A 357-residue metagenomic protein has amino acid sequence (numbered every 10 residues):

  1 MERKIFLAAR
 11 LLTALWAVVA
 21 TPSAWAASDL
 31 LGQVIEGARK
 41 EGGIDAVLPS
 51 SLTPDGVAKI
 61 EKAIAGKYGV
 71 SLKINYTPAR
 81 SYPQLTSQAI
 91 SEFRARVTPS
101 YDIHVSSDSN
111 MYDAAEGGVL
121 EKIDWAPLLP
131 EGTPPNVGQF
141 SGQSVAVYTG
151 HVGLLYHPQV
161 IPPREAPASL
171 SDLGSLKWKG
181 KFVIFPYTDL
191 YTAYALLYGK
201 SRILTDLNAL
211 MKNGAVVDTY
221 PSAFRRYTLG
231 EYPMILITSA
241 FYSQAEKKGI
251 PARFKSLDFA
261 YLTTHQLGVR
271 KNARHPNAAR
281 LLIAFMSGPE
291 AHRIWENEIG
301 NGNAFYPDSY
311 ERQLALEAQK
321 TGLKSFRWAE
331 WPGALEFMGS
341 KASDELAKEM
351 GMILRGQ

Functional and structural regions predicted by a protein language model:
T21-P22: N-terminal signal peptide c-region/cleavage motif recognized by signal peptidases
A27-L31, R39-K59, H265: Extracytoplasmic "Venus flytrap"
L30, R327-Q357: Conserved C-terminal helix/tail region of periplasmic/extracytoplasmic solute-binding proteins
D45-K62, K73-I90, V97-Y232: Extracytoplasmic ligand-binding site segments that recognize negatively charged/polar headgroups
M111-D113, P233-R253: A ligand-binding cleft/hinge motif common to bilobed small-molecule-binding domains
N136, T149-H151, D206-V217, P221 (+3 more regions): Periplasmic-binding protein-like
G153-I161, A195-Y198, T263-P276, I294-W295: A bilobed periplasmic-binding-protein/Venus flytrap-type ligand-binding module shared by bacterial periplasmic
H265, R270-L335: Mature extracytoplasmic/periplasmic domains
